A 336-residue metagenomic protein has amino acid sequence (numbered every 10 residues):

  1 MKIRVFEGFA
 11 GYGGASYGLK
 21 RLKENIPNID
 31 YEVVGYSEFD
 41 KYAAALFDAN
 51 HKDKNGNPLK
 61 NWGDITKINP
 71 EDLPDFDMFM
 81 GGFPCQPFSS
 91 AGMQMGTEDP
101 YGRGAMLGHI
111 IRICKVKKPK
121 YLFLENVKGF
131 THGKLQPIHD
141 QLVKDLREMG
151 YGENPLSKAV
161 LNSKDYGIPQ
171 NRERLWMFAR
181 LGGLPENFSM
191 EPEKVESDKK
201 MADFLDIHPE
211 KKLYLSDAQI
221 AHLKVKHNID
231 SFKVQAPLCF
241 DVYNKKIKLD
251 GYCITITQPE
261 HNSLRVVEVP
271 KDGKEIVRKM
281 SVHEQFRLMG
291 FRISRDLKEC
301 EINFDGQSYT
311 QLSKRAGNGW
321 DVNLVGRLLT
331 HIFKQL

Functional and structural regions predicted by a protein language model:
K2, Y31-V33, F76, P119: Local beta-strand N-terminus motif with an aromatic residue
V5-T66: SAM cofactor-binding core of SAM-dependent methyltransferases, primarily the Rossmann-like beta-alpha-beta module
G14, L46, M106-H109, L324: Well-ordered alpha-helical segments embedded in enzymatic catalytic cores
Y17-N25, A49, R112-K115, K144 (+2 more regions): Short, well-ordered alpha-helices that flank and scaffold nucleotide-derived cofactor binding pockets
I68-F76, Q86-T255, P259: Class I S-adenosyl-L-methionine
F83: Glycine-rich, N-terminal phosphate-binding loop of Rossmann-like dinucleotide-binding domains
A218-L336: C-terminal target-recognition/interaction regions appended to catalytic cores
